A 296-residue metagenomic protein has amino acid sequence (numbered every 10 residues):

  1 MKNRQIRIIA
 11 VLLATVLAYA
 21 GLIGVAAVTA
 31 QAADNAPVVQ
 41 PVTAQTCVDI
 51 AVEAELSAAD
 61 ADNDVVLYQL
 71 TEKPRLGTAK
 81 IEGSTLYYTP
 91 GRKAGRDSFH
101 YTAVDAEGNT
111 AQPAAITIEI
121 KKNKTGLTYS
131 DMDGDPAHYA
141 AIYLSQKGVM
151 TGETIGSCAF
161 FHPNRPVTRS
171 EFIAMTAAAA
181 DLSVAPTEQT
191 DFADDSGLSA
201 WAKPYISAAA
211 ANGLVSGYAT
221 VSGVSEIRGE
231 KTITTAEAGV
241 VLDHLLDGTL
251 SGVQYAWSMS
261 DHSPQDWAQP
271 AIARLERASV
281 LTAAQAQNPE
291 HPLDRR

Functional and structural regions predicted by a protein language model:
M1-Q5: N-terminal secretory signal peptides that target proteins for export/translocation
I6-A26: Sec-dependent N-terminal signal peptides of Gram-positive bacterial secreted proteins and lipoproteins
Y19, I23, A27-A36, V42-C47 (+6 more regions): Feature responds to low-complexity, polar/acidic, surface-exposed segments characteristic of secreted/exported proteins
A30-A61, Y68, S98, D105-K124: Extracellular interdomain linkers/hinges and stalk-like, low-complexity segments in secreted or single-pass
A61-D64, K73: Short glycine/proline-centered coil/turn motifs in the loop regions of extracellular beta-sandwich domains
V66-Y68, Y88: An extracellular/luminal cadherin ectodomain-centered signature
Q69-S84, M150-E153: Low-complexity "stalk/linker" and mucin-like segments enriched in Ser/Thr/Pro/Ala/Gly
T85-G95, Y101, F161-P163, I227: Extracellular/luminal low-complexity segments enriched in Ser/Thr/Pro
